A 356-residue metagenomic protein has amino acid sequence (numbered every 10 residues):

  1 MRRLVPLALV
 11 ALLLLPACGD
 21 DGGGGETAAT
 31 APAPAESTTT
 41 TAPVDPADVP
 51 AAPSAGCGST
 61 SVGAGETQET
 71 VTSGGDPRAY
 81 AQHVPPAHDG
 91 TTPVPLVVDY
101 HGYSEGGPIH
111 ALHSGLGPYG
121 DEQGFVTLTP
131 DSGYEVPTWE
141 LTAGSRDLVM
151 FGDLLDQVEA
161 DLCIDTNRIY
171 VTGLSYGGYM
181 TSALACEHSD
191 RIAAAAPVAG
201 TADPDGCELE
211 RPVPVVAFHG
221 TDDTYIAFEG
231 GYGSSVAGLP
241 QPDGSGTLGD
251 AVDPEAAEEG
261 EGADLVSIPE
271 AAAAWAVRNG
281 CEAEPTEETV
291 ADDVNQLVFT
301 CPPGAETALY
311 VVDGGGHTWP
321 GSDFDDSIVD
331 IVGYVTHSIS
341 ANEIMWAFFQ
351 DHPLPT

Functional and structural regions predicted by a protein language model:
L14-A17: C-terminal motif of bacterial Sec signal peptides marking the signal peptidase cleavage site
G19-V94, T172-A196, G200-A202, E270-A273 (+5 more regions): A domain-start/cap signature at the N-terminus of enzymes
E66, V71-Y170, E187, E229 (+1 more regions): Serine-hydrolase catalytic machinery in alpha/beta-hydrolase-like enzymes
V98-Y100, V198, V312: Alpha/beta-hydrolase
Y103, S132, T221-T224, G231 (+1 more regions): Acidic beta-to-alpha connecting loop that harbors the catalytic carboxylate
A217-H219: Short beta-strand/loop motif that positions the catalytic acidic residue of the alpha/beta-hydrolase fold
I226-G262, P320-V335: A solvent-exposed, charged loop/short amphipathic helix patch at secondary-structure junctions
T247-N295: Acidic, glycine-rich loop-and-strand cores that form catalytic or ligand-binding grooves in diverse globular domains
